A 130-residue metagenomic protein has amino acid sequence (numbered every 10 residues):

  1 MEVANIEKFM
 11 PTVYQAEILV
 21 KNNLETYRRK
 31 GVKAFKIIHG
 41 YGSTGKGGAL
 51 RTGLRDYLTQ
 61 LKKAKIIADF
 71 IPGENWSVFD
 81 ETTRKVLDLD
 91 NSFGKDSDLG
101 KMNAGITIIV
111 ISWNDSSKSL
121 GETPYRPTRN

Functional and structural regions predicted by a protein language model:
M1-N130: Long, charged, low-complexity intrinsically disordered regions
